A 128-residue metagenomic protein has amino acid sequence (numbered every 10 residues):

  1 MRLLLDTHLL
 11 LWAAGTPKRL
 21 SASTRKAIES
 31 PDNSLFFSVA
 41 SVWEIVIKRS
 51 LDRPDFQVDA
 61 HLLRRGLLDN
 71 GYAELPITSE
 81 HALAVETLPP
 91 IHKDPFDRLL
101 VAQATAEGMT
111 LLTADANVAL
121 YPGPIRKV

Functional and structural regions predicted by a protein language model:
M1-F37, L51-R65, D69, E107 (+1 more regions): Short, well-structured N-terminal submotif of metal-dependent ribonuclease cores
L9, S41, H81, L100 (+1 more regions): Alpha-helix capping/helix-boundary segments
A14, A40, I77-E80: Generic beta-structure capping elements
I45: Phosphate/NTP-binding elements of NTP-utilizing enzymes
D55-H61, L68-A114, V128: Active-site neighborhoods of divalent-metal-dependent phosphate/nucleic-acid chemistry enzymes
P122-V128: Active-site regions of enzymes building and remodeling cell-envelope glycoconjugates
